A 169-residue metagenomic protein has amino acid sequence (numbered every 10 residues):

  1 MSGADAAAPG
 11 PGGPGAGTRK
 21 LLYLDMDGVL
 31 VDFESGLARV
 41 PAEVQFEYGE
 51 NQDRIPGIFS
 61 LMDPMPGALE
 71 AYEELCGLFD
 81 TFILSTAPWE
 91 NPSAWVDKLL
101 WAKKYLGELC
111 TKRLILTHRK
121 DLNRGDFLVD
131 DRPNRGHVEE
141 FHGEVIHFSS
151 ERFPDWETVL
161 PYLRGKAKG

Functional and structural regions predicted by a protein language model:
G3, G10-S60: Active-site neighborhood of HAD-like aspartate-dependent phosphohydrolases
L21, T111-E140: Conserved Lys-Pro-Asp/Glu-containing loop-to-beta segment of HAD-superfamily phosphomonoesterases, centered on
V31-E34, I83, E90-A94, L122-R124 (+2 more regions): Short catalytic/ligand-binding loop motif for oxyanion handling, primarily in non-cytosolic enzymes, centered on
A38-A42, L100, E144-H147: Glycine-rich, phosphate-binding/catalytic loops in enzymes
D63, A68-V96, A102: Substrate-recognition element of Asp-dependent hydrolases with the DxDx(T/V) motif
P92-K120: Active-site donor-binding segments of glycosyltransferases and PAPS-dependent sulfotransferases
F127-P161: Acidic, Mg2+-coordinating phosphoryl-transfer loop and its flanking beta/alpha structural elements, shared across
